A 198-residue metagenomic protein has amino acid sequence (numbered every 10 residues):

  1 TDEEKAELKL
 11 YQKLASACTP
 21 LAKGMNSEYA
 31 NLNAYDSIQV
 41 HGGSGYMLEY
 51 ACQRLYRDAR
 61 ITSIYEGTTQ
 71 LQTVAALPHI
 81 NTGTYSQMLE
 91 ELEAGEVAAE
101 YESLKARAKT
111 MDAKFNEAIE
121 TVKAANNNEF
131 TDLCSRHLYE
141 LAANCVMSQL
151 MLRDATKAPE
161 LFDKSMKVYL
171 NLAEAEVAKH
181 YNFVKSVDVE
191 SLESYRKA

Functional and structural regions predicted by a protein language model:
T1-A198: Flavin-dependent oxidoreductase catalytic core characteristic of acyl-CoA dehydrogenase/oxidase-like enzymes
